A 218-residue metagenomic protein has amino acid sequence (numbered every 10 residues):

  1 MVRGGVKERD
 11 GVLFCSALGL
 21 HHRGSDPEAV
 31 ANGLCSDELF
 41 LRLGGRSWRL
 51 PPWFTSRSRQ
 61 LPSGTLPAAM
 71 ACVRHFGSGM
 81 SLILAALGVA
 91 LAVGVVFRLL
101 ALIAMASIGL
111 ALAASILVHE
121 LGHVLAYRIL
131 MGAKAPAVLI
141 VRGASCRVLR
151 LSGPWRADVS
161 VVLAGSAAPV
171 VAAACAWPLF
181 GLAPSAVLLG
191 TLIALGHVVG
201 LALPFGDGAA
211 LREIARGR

Functional and structural regions predicted by a protein language model:
M1-L43: Soluble N-terminal domains of membrane-associated systems
V30-R46, R98, I103, S107-A111: Short, charged N-terminal helix-start/capping segments
S36-A90, C146-R218: Metalloprotease/metallohydrolase-associated module, dominated by Zn2+-dependent proteases
V93-V96, L117: Hydrophobic membrane-targeting signal helices
V95-A104, L179-A186: Transmembrane helix interruption/hinge and helix-loop junction motifs
I103-A114, S185-T191: Interfacial segments of alpha-helical transmembrane regions
S107-W155: Small-residue-rich helix-interface/hinge motifs
